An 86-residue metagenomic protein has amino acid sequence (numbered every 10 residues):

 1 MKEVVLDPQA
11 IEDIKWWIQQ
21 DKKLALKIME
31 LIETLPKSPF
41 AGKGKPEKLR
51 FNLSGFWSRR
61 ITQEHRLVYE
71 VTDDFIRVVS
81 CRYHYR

Functional and structural regions predicted by a protein language model:
E3-V4, Q9-M29, L49-R50, R59-R66 (+1 more regions): Enriched for short, Lys/Arg-rich terminal
E33-R60: A short, surface-exposed loop/turn module that caps and links secondary-structure elements
